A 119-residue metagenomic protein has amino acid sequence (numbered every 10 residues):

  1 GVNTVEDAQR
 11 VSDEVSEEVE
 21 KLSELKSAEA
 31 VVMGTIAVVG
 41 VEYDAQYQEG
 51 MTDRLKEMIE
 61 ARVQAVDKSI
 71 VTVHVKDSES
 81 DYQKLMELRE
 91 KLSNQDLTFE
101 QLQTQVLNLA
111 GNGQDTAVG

Functional and structural regions predicted by a protein language model:
G1-A30: N-proximal, solvent-exposed amphipathic alpha-helical segments enriched in charged/polar residues
V2-V5, Y43-G50: Second-shell loop/turn segments in exported
D7, V11, M51, L55 (+2 more regions): Generic, well-ordered alpha-helical segments
S12-K21, Q48-V71: Short, non-transmembrane amphipathic alpha-helical segments
E20-E42, D77: Short edge beta-strands and adjacent turn/loop segments
T35-Y47, D81-M86: Short glycine/threonine-rich beta-strand-turn micro-motifs
E60-K68, T72-G119: C-terminal low-complexity, charged extensions that often adopt amphipathic alpha-helices
